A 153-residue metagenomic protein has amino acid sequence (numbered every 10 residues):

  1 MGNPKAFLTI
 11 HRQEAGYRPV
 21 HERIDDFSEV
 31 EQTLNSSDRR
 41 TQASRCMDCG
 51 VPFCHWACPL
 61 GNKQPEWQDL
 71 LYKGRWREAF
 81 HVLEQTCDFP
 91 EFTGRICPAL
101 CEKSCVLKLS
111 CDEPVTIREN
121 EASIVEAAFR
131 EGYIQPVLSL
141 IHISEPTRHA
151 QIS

Functional and structural regions predicted by a protein language model:
M1-L140: Ferredoxin-type iron-sulfur electron-transfer modules and their immediate structural context
I141-S153: Single conserved hydrophobic/aromatic residue that forms the stacking wall/gate of nucleotide- or nucleobase-binding
